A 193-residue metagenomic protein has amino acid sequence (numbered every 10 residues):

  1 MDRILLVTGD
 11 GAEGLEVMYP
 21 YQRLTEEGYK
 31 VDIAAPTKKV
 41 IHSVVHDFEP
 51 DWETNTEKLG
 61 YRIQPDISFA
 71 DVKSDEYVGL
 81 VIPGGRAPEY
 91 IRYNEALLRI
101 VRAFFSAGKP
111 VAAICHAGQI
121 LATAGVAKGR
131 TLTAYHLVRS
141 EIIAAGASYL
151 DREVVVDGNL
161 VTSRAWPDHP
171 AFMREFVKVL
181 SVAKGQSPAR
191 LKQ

Functional and structural regions predicted by a protein language model:
M1-A107, Q119-T131, R139-Q193: Extended, subdomain-level signal for the structured scaffold at the beginning of enzyme domains
I114-A117: Short, thiol/selenol-centered motifs that function as redox-active sites or metal-ligating centers
